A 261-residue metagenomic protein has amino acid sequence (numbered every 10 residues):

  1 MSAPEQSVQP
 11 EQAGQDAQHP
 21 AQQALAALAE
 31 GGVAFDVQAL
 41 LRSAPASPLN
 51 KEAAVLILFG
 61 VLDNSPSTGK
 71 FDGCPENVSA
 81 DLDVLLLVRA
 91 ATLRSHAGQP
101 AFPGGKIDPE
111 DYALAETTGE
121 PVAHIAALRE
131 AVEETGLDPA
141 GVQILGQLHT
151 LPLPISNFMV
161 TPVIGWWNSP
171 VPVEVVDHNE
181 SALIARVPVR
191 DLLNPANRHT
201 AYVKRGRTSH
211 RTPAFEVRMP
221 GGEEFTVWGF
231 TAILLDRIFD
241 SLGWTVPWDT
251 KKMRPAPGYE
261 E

Functional and structural regions predicted by a protein language model:
M1-F102, K106-V173, S181, R190 (+1 more regions): N-terminal leader/linker segments that precede catalytic domains of diphosphate-processing enzymes
D177: Catalytic Cys-His active-site segments of thiol-dependent hydrolases/isopeptidases
I184-R186: Conserved cytochrome P450 K-helix/beta-meander segment immediately N-terminal to the heme-binding cysteine loop
V189-A196: Surface-exposed, gly/pro-biased binding rims or lids
R198-G206: Acidic, negatively charged sequence signal that fires either on conserved catalytic/metal-binding carboxylates
